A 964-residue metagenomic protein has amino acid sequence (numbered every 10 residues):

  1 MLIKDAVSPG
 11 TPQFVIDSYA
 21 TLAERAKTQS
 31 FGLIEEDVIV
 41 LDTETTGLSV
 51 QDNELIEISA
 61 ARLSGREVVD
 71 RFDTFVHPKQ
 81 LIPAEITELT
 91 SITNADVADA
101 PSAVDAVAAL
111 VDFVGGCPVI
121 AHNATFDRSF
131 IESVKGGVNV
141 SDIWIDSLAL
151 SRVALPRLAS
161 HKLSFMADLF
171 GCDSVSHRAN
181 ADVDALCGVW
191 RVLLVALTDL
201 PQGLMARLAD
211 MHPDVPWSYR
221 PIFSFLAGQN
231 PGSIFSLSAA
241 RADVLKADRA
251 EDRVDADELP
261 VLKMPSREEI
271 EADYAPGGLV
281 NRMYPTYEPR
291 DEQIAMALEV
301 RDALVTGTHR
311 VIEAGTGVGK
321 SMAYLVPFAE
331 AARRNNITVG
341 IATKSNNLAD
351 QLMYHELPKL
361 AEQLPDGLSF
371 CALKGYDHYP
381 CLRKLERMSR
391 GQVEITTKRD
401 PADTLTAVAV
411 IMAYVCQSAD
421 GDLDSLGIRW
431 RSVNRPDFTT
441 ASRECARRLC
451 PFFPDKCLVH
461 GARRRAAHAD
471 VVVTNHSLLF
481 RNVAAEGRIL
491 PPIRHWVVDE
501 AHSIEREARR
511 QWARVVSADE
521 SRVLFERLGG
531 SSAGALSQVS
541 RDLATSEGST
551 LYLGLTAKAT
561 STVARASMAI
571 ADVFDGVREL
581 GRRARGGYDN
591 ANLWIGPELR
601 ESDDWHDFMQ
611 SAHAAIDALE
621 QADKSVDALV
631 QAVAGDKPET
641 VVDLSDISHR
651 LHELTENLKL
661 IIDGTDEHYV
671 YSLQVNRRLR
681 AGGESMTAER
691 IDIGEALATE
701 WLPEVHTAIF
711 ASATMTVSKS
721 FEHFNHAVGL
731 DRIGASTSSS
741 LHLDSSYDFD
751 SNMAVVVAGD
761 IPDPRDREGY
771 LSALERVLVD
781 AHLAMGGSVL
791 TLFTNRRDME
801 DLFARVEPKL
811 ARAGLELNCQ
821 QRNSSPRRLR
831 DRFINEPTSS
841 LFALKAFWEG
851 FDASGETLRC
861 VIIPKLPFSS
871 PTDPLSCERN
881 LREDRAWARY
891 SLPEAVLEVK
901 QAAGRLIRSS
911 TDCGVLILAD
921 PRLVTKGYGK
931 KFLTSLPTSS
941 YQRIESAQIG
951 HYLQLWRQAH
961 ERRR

Functional and structural regions predicted by a protein language model:
L2-I143, P156-H177: Conserved non-catalytic scaffold segment of RNase H-like nuclease domains
L2-S30, R191-R267: Acidic two-metal-ion nuclease catalytic site recognized across multiple nuclease folds, prominently DnaQ/RNase D-T
G115-K135, P156-Q229: Acidic, Mg2+-coordinating catalytic module of metal-dependent nucleases/exonucleases that use a two-metal-ion mechanism
A250, A256, I270-G278, N336-T338 (+6 more regions): A substrate-engagement module of RecA-like helicase motors
M264-I312: Conserved pre-motif I regulatory segment
D350, S442-V471, N475-A614, T714-L730: Signature of the SF2 helicase/ATPase Hel1-core->accessory helical subdomain module
P436-D470, F480, A485-G487, A615-G759 (+3 more regions): A contiguous, basic/glycine-rich beta-loop/short-helix subdomain that forms a polymer-engagement track
S746-Y747, A758-G769, Q821-V924: Conserved RecA-like P-loop NTPase helicase motor core
